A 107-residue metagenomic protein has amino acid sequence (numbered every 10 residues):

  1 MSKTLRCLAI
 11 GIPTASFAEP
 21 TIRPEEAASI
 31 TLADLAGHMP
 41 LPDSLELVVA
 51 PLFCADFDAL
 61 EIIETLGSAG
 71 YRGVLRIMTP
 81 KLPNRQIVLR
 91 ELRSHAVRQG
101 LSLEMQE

Functional and structural regions predicted by a protein language model:
M1-A28, L32-D43, A96-E107: Non-catalytic signal-transmission and effector/linker regions of two-component phosphorelay proteins
C7, A27-A28, A55-F57, L82-R85: A short linear-motif detector with a strong N-terminal bias
A9-G11, V48-L52, L75-T79: Conserved beta-strand segments of the P-loop GTPase G domain that flank and frequently precede/overlap
P13-T14, L75-I87, Q106-E107: Short beta-alpha junction loops
A18-P24, I62-T65, Q86-V97: Short, aromatic/basic amphipathic alpha-helical patches
H38-L45, I63, G67, R93: ATP/nucleotide-binding catalytic cores
L47-G67, R85: Conserved phosphotransfer microenvironments
A69-L75: A short helix->loop->beta-strand "cap" motif at the edges of active sites that frequently abuts
